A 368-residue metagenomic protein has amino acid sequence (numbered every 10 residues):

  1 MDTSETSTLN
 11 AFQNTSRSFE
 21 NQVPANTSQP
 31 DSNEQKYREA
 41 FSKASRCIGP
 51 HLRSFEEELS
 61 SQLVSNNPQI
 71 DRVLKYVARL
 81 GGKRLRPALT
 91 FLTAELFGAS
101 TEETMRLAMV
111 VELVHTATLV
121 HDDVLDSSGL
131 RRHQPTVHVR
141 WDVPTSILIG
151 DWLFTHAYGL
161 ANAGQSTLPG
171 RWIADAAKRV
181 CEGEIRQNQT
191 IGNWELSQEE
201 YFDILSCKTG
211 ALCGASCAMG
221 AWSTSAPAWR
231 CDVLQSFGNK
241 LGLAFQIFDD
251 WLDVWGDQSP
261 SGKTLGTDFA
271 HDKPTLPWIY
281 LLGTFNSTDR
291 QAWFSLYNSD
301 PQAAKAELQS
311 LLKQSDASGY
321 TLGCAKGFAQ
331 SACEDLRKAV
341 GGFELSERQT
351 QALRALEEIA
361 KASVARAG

Functional and structural regions predicted by a protein language model:
M1-G368: All-alpha prenyltransferase/terpene-synthase fold signal
